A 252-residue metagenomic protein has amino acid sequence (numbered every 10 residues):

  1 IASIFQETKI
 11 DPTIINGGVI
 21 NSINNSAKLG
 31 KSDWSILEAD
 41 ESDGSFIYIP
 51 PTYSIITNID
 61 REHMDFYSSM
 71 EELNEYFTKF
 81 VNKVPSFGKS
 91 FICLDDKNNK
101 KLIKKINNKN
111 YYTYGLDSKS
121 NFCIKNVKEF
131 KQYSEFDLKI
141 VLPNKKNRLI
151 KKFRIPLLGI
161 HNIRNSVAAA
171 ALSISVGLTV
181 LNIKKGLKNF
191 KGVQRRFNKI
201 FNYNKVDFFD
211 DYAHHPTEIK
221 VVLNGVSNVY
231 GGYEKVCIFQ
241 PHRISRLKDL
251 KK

Functional and structural regions predicted by a protein language model:
I1-L94, N98-K109, V167-V176, S227-Y230: Phosphate-binding loop of NTP-binding sites
P12, S35, F122, R148-F153: Short beta-strand segments
I14-G18, N108-F130, R154-I160, K184-N189: Beta-strand->loop->alpha-helix junctions that form or flank phosphate-binding loops in nucleotide-handling enzymes
G17, C93-D95, L116, F239-H242: Cofactor-binding loop segments of dinucleotide-utilizing enzymes, especially the Rossmann-like FAD- and NAD(P)+-binding
S22-I23, N121, F190, S245: Generic structural signal for helix capping and beta-alpha/helix-loop junctions
S32, P51, F122, Q132-F136 (+1 more regions): Change "...and in nucleic-acid phosphodiester-cleaving endonucleases..." to "...and in nucleic-acid processing enzymes
F130-Q132, N144-K252: Nucleotide phosphate-binding/pyrophosphate-handling subdomain across enzymes that bind or process nucleotide phosphates
K139-P143: A generic structural motif
